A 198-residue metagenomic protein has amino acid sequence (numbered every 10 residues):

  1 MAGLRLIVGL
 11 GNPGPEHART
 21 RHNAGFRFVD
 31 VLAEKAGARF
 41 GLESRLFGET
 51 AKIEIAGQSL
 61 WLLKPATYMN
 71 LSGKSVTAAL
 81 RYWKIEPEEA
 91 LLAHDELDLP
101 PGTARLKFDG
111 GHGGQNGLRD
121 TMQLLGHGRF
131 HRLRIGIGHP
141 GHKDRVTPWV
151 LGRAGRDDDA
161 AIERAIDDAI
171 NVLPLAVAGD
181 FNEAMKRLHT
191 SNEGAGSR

Functional and structural regions predicted by a protein language model:
M1-D109, R119-L133, P140-R145, G152 (+1 more regions): Nucleotide and nucleotide-moiety/phosphate-recognizing core
